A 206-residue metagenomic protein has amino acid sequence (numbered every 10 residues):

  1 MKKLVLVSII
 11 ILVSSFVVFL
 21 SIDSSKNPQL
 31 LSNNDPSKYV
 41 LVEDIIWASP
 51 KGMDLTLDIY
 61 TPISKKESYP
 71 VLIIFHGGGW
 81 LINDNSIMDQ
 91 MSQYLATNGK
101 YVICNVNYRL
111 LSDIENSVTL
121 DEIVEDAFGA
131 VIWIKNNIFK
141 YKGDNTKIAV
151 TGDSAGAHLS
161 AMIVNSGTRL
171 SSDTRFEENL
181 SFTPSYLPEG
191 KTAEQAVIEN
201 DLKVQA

Functional and structural regions predicted by a protein language model:
M1-L4: Positively charged n-region of N-terminal signal peptides that target proteins for export
N27-E67: N-terminal cap/lid segment of alpha/beta-hydrolase-fold proteins
S68-G77: Short beta-strand element of the alpha/beta-hydrolase
G78, N107-I114: Short beta-to-alpha linker loops that shape the active-site pocket of alpha/beta-hydrolase fold enzymes
G79-I82, S86-I87, I103, W133: Serine-hydrolase catalytic-loop signature spanning alpha/beta hydrolases and amidase-signature enzymes
S86-C104: Short amphipathic alpha-helix adjacent to the substrate-entry channel of hydrolases
V118-F139: Alpha/beta-hydrolase active-site loop
I132-A206: Primarily recognizes the serine-hydrolase "nucleophile elbow" in alpha/beta-hydrolase and SGNH/GDSL folds
